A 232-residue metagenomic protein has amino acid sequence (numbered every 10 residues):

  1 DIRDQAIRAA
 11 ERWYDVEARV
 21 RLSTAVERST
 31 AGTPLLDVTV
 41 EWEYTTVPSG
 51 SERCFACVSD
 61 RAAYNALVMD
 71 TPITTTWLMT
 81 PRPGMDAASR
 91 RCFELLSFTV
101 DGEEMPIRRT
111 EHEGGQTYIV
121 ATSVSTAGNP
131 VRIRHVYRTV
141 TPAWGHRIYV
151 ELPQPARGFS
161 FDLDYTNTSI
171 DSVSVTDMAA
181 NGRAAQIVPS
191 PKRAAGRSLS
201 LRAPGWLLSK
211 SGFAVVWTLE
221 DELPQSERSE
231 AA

Functional and structural regions predicted by a protein language model:
D1-P72: Early extracytoplasmic/domain-onset interaction patches
E11-R21, L35, F93-L95, Q154-G158 (+1 more regions): A broad structural signal for short, well-ordered beta-strand segments within beta-sheet-rich domains
A25-V38, E111-Q116, T126, S190-A195: Short, ordered beta-strand-loop transition motifs
L36-W42, L96, V131-H135, F159-F161 (+1 more regions): Hydrophobic residues positioned within well-ordered beta-strands of beta-sheet architectures
V47-S51, A56-L67, G115-A184: Surface-exposed, acidic/Ser/Thr-rich flexible loop segments
A56-S59, V68-T80, M85-F93, P153-R157: Short coil-to-beta strand junction motifs in C2/discoidin
A87-E151, G196-F213: A surface-exposed beta-strand-loop module
Q154, D162-A232: Acidic, serine/threonine- and proline-rich intrinsically disordered appendage/tail regions
